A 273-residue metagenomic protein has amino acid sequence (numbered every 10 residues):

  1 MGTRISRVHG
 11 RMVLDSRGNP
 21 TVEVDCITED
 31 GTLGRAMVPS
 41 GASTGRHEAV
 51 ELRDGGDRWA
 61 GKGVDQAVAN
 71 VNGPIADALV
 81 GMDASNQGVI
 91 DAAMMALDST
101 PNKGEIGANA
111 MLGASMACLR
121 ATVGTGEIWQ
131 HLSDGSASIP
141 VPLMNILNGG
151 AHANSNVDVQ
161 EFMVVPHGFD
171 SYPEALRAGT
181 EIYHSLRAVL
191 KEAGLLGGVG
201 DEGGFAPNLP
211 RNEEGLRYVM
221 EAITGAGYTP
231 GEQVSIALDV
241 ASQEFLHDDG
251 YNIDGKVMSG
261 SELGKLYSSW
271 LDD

Functional and structural regions predicted by a protein language model:
M1-T21: Short, Gly/Pro- and small/polar-rich lid/capping loops
V22-E29, A36-S40, M144-P166, E221-I223 (+3 more regions): Short beta-strand elements
A42-G126, H131-L132, L176, G204: Metal- or metallocofactor-binding catalytic centers and their adjacent structured scaffolds across diverse enzyme
A84-I90, A108, E127-H131, R187-G204 (+2 more regions): Flexible, glycine/charged-enriched surface loops at secondary-structure junctions
A137-G200: Mobile "lid/hinge" segments at catalytic clefts and subdomain interfaces of large enzymes
E161-Y172, L196-N212, A241-D254: Active-site-proximal beta-alpha loop/turn segments in soluble metabolic enzymes
E213, R217-D273: Catalytic core of soluble alpha/beta enzymes
